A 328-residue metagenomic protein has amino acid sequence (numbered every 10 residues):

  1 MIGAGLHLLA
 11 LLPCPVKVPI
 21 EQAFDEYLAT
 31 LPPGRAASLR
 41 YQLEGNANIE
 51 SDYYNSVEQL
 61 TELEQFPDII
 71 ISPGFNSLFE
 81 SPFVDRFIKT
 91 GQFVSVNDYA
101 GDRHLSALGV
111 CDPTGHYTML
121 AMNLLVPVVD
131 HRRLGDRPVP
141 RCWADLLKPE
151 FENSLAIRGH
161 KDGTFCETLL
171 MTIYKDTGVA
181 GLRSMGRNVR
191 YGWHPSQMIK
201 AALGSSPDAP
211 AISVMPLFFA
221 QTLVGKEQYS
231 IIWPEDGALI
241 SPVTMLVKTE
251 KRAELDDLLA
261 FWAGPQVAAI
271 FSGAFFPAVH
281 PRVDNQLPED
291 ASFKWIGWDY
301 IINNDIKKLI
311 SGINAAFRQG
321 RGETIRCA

Functional and structural regions predicted by a protein language model:
M1-E80: Early extracytoplasmic/lumenal segment of secretory-pathway proteins
I2, R252-A253, A260-A328: Extracellular/periplasmic juxtamembrane helices and adjacent flexible linkers that interface with membrane partners
E58-T61, P67-D68, S95-V126: A structural signal for short loop-to-beta-strand junctions that line the ligand-binding cleft of periplasmic/secreted
F75, E80-I88, D112-R137, P242-M245: Periplasmic solute-binding protein
S77, T164, T168-W233: Ligand-binding pocket segment of bilobal, Venus flytrap-like solute-binding proteins
T90-Y99, G225-L239, T249: Short beta-strand->loop
P127-R133, I240-A253, I270-F275: A bilobed periplasmic-binding-protein/Venus flytrap-type ligand-binding module shared by bacterial periplasmic
A144-F165, T172: Short loop->beta-strand "edge-of-pocket" segments that line small-molecule binding or catalytic clefts across diverse
